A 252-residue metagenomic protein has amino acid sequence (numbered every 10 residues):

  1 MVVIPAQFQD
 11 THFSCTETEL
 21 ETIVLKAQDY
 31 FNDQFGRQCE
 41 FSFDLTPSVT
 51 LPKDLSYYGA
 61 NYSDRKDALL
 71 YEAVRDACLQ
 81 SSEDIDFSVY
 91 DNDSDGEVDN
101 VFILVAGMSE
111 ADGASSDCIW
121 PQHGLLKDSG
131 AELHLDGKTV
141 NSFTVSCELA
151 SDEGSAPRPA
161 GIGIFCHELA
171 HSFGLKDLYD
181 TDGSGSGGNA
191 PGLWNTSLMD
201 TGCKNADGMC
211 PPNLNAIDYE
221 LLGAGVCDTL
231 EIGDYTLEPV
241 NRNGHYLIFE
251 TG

Functional and structural regions predicted by a protein language model:
M1-T22, G107: Fold-level signature of zinc-dependent metallopeptidase catalytic domains
F8, L79-E83, A170-L178: Sec-exported extracytoplasmic/periplasmic mature domains
T16-Q80, T144-A150, G202-P211, A216-Y219 (+1 more regions): Divalent cation-coordinating acidic motifs and surrounding scaffolds that mediate Ca2+/Mg2+/Mn2+/Zn2+-dependent binding
N32-K138: Active-site-proximal segments of metallohydrolase catalytic domains
N100-F102, A106-G252: Extracellular hydrolytic enzyme modules, especially secreted metalloproteases of the metzincin/thermolysin-like class
